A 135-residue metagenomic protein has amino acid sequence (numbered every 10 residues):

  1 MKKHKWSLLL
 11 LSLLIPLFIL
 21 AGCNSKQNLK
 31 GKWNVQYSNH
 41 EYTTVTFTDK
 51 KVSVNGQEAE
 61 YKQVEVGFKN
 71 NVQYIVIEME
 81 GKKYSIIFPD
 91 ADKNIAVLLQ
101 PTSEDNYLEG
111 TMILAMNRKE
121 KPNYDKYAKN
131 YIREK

Functional and structural regions predicted by a protein language model:
M1-S25: Sec-dependent N-terminal signal peptides of Gram-positive bacterial secreted proteins and lipoproteins
I19-N34, F47, Y124-A128: N-terminal helix-cap/turn-to-beta initiation motif at the start of protein domains
S38-T44, G56-Y107: Contiguous, well-ordered beta-strand patches that form the walls/edges of small beta-barrel/beta-sandwich domains
A59-Q63, T102-K135: Edge beta-strand at a domain terminus
